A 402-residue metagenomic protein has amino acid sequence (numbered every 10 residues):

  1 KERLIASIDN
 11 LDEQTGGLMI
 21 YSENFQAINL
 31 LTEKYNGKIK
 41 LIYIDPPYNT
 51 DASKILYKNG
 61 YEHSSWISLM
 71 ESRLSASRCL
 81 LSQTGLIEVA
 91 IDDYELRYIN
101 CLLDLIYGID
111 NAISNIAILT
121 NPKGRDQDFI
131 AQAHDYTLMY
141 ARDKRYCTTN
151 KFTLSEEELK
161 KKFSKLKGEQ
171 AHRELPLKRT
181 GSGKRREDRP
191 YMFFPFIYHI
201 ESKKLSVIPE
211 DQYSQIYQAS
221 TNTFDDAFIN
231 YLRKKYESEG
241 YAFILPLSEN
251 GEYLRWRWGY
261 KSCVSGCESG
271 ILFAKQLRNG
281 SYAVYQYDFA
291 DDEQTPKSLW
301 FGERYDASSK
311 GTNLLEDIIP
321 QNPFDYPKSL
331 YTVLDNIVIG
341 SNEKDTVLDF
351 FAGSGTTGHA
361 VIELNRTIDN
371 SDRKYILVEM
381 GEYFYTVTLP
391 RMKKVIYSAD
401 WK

Functional and structural regions predicted by a protein language model:
K1-T346: Class I S-adenosyl-L-methionine
H63-I67, E71, L96, Y326-W401: Conserved S-adenosyl-L-methionine
